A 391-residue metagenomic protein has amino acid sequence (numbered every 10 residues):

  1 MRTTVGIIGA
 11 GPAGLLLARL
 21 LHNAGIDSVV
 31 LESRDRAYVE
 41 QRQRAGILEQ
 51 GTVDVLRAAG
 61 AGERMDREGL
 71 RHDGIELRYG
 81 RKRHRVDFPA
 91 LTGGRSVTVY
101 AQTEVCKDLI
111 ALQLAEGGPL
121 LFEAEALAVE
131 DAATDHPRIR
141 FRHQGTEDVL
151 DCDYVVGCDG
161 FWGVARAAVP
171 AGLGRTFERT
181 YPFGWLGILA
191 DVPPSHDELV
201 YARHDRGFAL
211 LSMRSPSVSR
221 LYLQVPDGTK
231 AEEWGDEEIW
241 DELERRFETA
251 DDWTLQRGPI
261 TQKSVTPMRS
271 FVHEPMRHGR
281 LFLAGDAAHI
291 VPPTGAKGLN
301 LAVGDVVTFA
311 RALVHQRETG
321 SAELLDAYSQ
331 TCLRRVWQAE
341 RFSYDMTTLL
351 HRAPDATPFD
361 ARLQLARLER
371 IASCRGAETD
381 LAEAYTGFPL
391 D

Functional and structural regions predicted by a protein language model:
M1-V5: Extreme N-terminal starter segment of soluble prokaryotic enzymes
I7-N23, D27, L109, Q262-D345: Conserved mid-domain beta->alpha element of the FAD-binding
H22-Q43: Glycine-rich FAD pyrophosphate-binding loop
V30-L31, G157, A202, A284: Generic enzyme active-site microenvironment
Y38, D159-G160, V291: Glycine-rich, N-terminal phosphate-binding loop of Rossmann-like dinucleotide-binding domains
E40-R44, E49-E116, E130, E340: Active-site-adjacent segment of FAD-dependent monooxygenases/related oxidoreductases
A111, E116-G118, A124-A128, A133-S264 (+2 more regions): Conserved FAD-binding catalytic core of PHBH/FMO-like flavoproteins
A296, R311-D391: C-terminal helical "tail/cap" subdomain of flavin- and related membrane-associated enzymes
